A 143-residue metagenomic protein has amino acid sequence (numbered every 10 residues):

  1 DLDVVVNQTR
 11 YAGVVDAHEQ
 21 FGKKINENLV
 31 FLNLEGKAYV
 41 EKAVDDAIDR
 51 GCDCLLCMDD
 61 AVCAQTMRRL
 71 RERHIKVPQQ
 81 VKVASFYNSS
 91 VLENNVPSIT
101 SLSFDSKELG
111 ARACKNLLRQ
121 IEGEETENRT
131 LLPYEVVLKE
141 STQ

Functional and structural regions predicted by a protein language model:
D1-Q143: Bacterial carbohydrate/catabolite-sensing allosteric modules
